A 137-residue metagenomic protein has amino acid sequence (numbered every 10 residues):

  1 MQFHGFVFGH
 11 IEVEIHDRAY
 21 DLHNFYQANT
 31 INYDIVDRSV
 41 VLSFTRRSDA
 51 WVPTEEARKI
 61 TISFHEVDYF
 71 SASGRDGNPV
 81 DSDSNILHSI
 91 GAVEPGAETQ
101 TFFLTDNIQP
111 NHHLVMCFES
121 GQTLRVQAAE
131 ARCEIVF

Functional and structural regions predicted by a protein language model:
M1-F137: Surface-exposed, interaction-prone regions used to assemble/regulate multi-protein complexes
